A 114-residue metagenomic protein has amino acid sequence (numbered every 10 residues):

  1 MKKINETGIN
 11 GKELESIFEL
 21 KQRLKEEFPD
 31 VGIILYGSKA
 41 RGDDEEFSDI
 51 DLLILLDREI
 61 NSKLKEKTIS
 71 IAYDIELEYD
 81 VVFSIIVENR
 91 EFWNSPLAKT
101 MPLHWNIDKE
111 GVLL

Functional and structural regions predicted by a protein language model:
M1-G32, A40-E46, D57-L114: Catalytic core of pol beta-like nucleotidyltransferases
D49-L55: Short, aliphatic-rich beta-strand segments
